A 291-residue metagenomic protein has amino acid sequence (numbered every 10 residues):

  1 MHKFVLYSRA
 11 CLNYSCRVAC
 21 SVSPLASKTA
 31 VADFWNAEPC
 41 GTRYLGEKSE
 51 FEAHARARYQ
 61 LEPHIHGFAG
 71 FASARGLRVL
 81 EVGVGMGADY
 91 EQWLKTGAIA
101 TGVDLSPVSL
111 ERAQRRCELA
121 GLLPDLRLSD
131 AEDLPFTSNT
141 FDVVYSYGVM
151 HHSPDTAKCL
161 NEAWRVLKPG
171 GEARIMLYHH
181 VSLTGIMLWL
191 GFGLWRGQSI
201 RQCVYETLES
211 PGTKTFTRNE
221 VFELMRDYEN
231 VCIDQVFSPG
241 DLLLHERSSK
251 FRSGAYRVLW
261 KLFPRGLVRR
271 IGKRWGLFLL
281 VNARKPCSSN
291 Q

Functional and structural regions predicted by a protein language model:
H2-A55: N-terminal, positively charged/glycine-rich alpha-helical extensions of SAM-dependent methyltransferases
E50-L77: Conserved alpha-helix/loop element of class I SAM-dependent methyltransferases that forms part of the SAM/SAH-binding
R78-D133: Class I SAM-dependent methyltransferase SAM/SAH-binding core
E132-V143: A short acidic, Gly/Pro-enriched loop at the edge of an enzyme's catalytic core that lines a small-molecule cofactor
V143-D155: A short SAM/SAH-binding and catalytic strip from SAM-dependent methyltransferases
A157-P169: A short glycine-rich, Lys/Arg-flanked "PGG" loop and its adjoining helix->strand segment in the class I
E172-Q198: Conserved class I S-adenosyl-L-methionine
L190-V204, R218-E223, V231-N290: A C-terminal cap/extension of S-adenosyl-L-methionine-dependent methyltransferases that defines the acceptor-substrate
